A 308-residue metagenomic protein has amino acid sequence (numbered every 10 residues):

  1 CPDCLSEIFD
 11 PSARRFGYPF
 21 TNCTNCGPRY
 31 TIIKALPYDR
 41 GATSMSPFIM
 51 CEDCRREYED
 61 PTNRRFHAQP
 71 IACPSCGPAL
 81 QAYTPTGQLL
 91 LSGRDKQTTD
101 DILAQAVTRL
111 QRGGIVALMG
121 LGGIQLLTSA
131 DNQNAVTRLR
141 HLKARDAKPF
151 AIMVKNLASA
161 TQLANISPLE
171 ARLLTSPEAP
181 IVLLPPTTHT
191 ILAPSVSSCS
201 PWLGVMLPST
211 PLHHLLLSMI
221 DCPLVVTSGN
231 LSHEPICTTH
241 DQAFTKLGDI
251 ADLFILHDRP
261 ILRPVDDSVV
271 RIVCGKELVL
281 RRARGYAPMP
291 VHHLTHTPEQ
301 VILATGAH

Functional and structural regions predicted by a protein language model:
C1-H308: Active-site-adjacent structural elements in enzyme catalytic cores
